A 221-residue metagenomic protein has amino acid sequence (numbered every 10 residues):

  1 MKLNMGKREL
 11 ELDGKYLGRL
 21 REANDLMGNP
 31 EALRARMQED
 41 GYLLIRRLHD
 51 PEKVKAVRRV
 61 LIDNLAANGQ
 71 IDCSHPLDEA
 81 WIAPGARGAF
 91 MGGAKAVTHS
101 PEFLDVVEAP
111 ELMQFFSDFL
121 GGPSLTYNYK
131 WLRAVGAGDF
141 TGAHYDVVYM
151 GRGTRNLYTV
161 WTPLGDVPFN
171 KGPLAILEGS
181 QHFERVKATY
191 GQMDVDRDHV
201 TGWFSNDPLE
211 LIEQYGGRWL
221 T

Functional and structural regions predicted by a protein language model:
K2-D40, R46-A143, Y149-R152: Non-heme Fe(II)-dependent double-stranded beta-helix
P30, A109-M113, L157, V167 (+1 more regions): A structural signal for well-ordered alpha-helical scaffolds and beta->alpha junctions
Y42-L44, T159-P163, G217-W219: Conserved hydrophobic/aromatic beta-strand scaffold that supports enzyme active sites
R47-H49, L164-P168, G179-Q181: Short loop segments at secondary-structure junctions
H99, Y127-N128, N156, V160 (+1 more regions): Residues that flank catalytic or metal-binding motifs in active/ligand-binding sites
F119, M150-F169, S205: Short, conserved beta-strand element in jelly-roll/cupin
W131, Y145-V147, T162-D166, E178: Short, structured patches in soluble enzyme cores that scaffold and shape functional sites
N170-T221: Double-stranded beta-helix
